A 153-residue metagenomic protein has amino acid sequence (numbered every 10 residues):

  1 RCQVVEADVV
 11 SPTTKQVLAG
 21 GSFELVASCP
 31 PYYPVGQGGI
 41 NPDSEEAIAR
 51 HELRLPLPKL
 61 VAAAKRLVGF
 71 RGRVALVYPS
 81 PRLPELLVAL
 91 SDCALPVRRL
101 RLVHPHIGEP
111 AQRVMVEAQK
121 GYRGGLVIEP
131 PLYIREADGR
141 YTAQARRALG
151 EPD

Functional and structural regions predicted by a protein language model:
R1-E24: S-adenosyl-L-methionine
S11, Y32, K120: Short, glycine/acidic-enriched loop or turn micro-motifs at the edges of active sites
T13, G36-Q37, P84: Glycine/Thr-rich phosphate-binding loops of Rossmann-like dinucleotide-binding domains
L18, G38-N41, L87-L90: Short amphipathic alpha-helical segments
G21-E24, P30-K59, K65: Mobile active-site "lid"/loop adjacent to the S-adenosyl-L-methionine
L53-A111: Conserved Class I SAM-dependent methyltransferase catalytic core
P110-D153: SAM/dcSAM-binding transferase cores
